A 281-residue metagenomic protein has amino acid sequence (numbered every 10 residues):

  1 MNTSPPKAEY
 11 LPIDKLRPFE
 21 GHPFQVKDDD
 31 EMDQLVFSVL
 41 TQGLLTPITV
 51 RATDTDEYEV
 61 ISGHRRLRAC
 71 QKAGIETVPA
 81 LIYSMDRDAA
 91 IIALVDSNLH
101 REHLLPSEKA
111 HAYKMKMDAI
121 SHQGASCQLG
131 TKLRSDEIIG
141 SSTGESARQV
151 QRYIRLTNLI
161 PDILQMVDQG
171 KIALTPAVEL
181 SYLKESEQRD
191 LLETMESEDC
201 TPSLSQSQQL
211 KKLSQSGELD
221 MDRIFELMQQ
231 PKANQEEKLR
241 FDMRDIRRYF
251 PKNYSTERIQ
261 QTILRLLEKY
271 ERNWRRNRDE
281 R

Functional and structural regions predicted by a protein language model:
M1-Y83, A89-E102, W274: Short, charged/polar connector segments at secondary-structure boundaries
F24-Q25, M32-D33, R68-N158, Y182: Amphipathic, charge-rich alpha-helical segments that serve as recognition/docking helices
L40, Q71, S141, V167-D168: Short polybasic/polar patches that bind polyanions
A147-R265: Amphipathic alpha-helical extensions and coiled-coil-like segments
E268-R281: Short acidic DE-rich linear segments
